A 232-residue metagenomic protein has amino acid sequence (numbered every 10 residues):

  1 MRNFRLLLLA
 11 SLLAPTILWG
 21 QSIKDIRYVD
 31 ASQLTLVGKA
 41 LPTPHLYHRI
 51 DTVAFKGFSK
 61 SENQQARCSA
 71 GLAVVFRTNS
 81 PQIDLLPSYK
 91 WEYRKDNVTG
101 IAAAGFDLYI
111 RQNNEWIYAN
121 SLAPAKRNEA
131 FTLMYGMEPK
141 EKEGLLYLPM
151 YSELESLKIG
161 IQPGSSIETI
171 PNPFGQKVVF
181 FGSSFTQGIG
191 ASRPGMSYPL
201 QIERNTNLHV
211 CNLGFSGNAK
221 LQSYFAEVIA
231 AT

Functional and structural regions predicted by a protein language model:
M1-I23: Bacterial Sec-dependent N-terminal signal peptides
W19-K177: N-terminal secretory targeting modules
R77, M137-P139, G144-A231: Serine-esterase "nucleophile elbow" of acetyl-processing enzymes
